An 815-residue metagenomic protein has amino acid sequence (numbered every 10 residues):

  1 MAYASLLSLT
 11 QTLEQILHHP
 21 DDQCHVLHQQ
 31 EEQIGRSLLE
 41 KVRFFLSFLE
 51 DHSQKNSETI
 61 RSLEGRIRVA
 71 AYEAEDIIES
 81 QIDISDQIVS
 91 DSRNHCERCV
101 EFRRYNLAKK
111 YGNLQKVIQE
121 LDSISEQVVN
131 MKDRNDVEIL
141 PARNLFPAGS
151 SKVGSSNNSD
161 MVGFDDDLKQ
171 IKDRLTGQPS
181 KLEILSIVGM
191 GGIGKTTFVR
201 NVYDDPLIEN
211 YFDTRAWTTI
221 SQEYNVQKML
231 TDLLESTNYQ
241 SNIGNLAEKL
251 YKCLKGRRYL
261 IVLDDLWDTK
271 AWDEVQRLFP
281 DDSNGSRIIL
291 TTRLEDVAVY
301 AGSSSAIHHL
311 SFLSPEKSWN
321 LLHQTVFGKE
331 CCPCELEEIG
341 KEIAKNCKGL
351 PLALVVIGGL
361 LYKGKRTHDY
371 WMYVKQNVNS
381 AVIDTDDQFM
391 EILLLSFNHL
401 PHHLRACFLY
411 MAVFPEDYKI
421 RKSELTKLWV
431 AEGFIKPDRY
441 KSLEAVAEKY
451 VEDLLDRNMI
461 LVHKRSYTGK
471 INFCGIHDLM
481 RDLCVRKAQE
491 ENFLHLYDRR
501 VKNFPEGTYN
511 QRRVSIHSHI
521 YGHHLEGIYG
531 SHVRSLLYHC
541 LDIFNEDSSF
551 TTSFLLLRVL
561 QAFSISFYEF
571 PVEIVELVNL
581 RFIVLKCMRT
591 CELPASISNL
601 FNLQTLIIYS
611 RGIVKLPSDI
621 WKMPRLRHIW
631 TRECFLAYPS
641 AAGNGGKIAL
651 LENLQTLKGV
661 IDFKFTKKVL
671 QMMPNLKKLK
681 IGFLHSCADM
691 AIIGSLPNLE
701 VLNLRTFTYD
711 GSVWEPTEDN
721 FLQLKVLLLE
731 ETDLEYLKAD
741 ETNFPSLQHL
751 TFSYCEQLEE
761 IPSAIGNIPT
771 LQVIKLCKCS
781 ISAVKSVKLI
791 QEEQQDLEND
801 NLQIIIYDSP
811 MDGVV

Functional and structural regions predicted by a protein language model:
T10-I16, P20, R43-S57, L233-G244 (+6 more regions): Non-catalytic, charged helical/coil tracts that couple and regulate nucleotide-powered enzyme cores
L13-V89, L121: Extended, amphipathic alpha-helical segments that serve as helical scaffolds
R36, R174, Y251-L254, Y259 (+7 more regions): Cross-kingdom leucine-rich repeat
R36, V42, H95-G191, T197-R200 (+8 more regions): Regulatory and partner-binding modules of innate immune sensors/adaptors
I77-I78, D83-S92, C96-F102, N106 (+8 more regions): Surface-exposed helical/coil interface segments that assemble multiprotein signaling complexes
E120-I193, T197-N210, T219-S221, D232 (+8 more regions): N-terminal flanking helix/linker immediately upstream of nucleotide/cofactor-binding cores
N225-D232, Y239-V262, W267, I339-G349 (+2 more regions): Mid-core helix/loop region of P-loop NTP-binding domains shared across ATPases and GTPases
V262-D265, R287-R293: Structural recognition of the conserved hydrophobic beta-strand(s) that form the central parallel beta-sheet of P-loop
